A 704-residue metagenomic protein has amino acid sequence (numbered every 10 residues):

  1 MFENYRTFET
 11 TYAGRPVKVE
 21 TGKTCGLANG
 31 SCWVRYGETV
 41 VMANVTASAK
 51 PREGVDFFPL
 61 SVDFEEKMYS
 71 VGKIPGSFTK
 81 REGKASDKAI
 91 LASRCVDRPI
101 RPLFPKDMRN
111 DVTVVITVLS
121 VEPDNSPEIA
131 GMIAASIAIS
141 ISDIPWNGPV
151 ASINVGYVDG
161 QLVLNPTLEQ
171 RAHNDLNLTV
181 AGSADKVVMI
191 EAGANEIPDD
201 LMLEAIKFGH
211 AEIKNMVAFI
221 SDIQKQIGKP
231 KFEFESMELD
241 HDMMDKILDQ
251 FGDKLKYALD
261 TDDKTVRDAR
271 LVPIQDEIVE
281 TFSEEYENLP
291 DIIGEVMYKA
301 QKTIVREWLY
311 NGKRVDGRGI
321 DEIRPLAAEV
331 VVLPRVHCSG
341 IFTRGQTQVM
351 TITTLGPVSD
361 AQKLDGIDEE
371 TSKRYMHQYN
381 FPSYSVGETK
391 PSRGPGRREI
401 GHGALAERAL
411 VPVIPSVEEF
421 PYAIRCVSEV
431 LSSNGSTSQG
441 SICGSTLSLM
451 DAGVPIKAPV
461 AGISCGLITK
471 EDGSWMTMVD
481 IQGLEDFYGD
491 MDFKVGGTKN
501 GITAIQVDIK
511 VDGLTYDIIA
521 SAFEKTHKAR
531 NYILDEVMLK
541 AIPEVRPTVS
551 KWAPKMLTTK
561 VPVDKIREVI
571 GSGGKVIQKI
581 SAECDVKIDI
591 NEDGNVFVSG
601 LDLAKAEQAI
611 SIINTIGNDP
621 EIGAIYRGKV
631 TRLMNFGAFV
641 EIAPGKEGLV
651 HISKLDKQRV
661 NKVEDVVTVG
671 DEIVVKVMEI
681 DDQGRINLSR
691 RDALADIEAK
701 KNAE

Functional and structural regions predicted by a protein language model:
M1-E235: Long, basic N-terminal domains or extensions that often function in RNA/ssDNA interaction or organelle/cellular
M1-S48, E235-E369, P554-E568, V576 (+1 more regions): Extended amphipathic alpha-helical scaffolds
A28-V112, V118-N125, A184, E191 (+4 more regions): Glycine-rich, flexible beta-strand/loop modules in the N-terminal catalytic cores of phosphate-handling
G30-C32, N125-D143, V330-T353, N434-V454 (+1 more regions): Conserved phosphate/anionic-ligand binding catalytic regions in large, soluble enzymes, centered on
Y36, V45-A47, F64-E66, I116-S120 (+18 more regions): Flexible glycine-/small-residue-rich
K106-V112, N147-P149, M216-F234, T265-V266 (+6 more regions): Flexible, glycine/charged-enriched surface loops at secondary-structure junctions
D143-L259, L449-P547: Mobile "lid/hinge" segments at catalytic clefts and subdomain interfaces of large enzymes
W552-T558, V563-E704: Single-stranded RNA-binding regions, centering on S1/OB-family and related RNA-binding modules
